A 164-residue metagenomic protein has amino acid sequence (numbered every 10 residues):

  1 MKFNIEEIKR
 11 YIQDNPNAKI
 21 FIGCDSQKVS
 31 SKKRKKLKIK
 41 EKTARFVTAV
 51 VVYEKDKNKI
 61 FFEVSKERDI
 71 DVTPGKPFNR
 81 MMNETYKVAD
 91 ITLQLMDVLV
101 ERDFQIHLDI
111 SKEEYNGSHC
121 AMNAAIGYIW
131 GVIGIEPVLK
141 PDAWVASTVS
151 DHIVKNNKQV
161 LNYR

Functional and structural regions predicted by a protein language model:
M1-K32: Basic, amphipathic N-terminal segments that precede the first structured/catalytic domain
K2, N116, G131-V132, Q159-R164: N-terminal targeting/trafficking signals and adjacent low-complexity tails
F21, D103-I110: Short glycine-rich phosphate-binding loop at a beta-alpha junction
G23, V29-I60: Acidic, metal-ligating active-site segments
T43-R45, V52, P137, W144-R164: C-terminal edge-of-domain segments
D56, R68-F78, N123, Y128-G131 (+1 more regions): Catalytic phosphate/metal-binding cores of nucleic-acid and nucleotide-processing enzymes, i.e., regions that mediate
S65-L99: Acidic helix/loop or adjacent segment enriched in Glu/Asp that either coordinates divalent metal
L108-A143, S147, H152: Short, low-complexity, polybasic intrinsically disordered segments
